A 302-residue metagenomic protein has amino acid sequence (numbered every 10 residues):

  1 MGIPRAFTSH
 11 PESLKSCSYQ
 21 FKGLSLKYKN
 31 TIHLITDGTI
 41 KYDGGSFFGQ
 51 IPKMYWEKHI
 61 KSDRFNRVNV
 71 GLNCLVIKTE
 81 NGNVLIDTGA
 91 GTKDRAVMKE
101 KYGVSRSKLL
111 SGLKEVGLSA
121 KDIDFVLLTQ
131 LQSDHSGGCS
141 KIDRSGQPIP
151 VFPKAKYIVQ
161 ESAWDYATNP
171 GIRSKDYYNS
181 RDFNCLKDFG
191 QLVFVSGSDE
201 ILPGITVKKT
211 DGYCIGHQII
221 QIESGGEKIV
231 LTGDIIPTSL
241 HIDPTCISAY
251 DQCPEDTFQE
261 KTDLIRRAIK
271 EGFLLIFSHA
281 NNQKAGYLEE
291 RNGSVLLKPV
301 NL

Functional and structural regions predicted by a protein language model:
N30, G38-E115, I219-G233: Conserved beta-strand hairpin/beta-sheet module of binuclear metal-dependent hydrolase folds, prominently
D37-T39, T88-G91, L131, S162-A163 (+3 more regions): Active-site metal-binding loops of divalent metal-dependent hydrolases
G91-T92, P170-K175, D182-C185, S198-E200 (+1 more regions): Metallo-beta-lactamase
K99, S136-Q147, Y287-L288: Metal-dependent catalytic neighborhoods of phosphoester/phosphodiester hydrolases
V104-L118, D122, R144, V151-K209 (+2 more regions): Metallo-beta-lactamase
I123-D134: Metallo-beta-lactamase
A285-L302: Short, basic/aromatic-enriched C-terminal tail that caps enzymatic domains
